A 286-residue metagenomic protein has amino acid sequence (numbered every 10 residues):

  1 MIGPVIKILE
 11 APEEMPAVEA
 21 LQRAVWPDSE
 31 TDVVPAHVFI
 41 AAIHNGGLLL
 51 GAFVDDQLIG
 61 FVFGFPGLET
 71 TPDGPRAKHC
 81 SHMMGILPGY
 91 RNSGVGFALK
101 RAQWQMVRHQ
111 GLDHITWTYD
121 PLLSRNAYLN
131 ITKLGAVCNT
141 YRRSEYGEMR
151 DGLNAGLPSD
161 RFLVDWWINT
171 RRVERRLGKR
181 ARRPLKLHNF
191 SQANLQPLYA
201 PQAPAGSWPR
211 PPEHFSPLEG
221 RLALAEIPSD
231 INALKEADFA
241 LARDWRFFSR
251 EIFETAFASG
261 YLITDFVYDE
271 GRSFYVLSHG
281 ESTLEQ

Functional and structural regions predicted by a protein language model:
P4-P88, D120, R142, T264-D269 (+1 more regions): A conserved beta-strand-loop-helix scaffold within acyl/acetyltransferase catalytic domains
A11, Q110, L123, L129-T132 (+1 more regions): Intrinsically disordered, low-complexity, positively biased terminal segments
H44, A98-L99, T116, L122-L123: Short, glycine/acidic-rich beta->alpha junctions
K78, H114, R161-L163: Broad gene-expression machinery/nucleic-acid interaction feature
I86, N92-V107, N126, L241 (+1 more regions): Conserved acetyl-CoA-binding loop-helix of GNAT-fold acetyltransferases
V107-D120: Conserved GNAT acetyl-CoA-binding A-motif
